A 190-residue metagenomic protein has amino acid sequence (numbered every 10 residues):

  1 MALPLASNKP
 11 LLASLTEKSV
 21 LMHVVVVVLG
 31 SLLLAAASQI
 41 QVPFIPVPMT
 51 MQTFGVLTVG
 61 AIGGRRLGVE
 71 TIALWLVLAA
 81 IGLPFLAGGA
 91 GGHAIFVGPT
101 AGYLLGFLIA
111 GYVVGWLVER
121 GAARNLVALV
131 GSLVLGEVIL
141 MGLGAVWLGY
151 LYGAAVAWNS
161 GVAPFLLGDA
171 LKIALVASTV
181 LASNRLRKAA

Functional and structural regions predicted by a protein language model:
M1-N8, A80-F85, G153-A155: Peri-membrane helix termini and adjoining interfacial loops of integral membrane proteins
A2-L15, M22, H93-G142: Short helix-perturbing small/polar motifs within transmembrane alpha-helices
A2-V69: Hydrophobic transmembrane alpha-helices
V26-A37, V56, G60, L74-A79 (+11 more regions): Alpha-helical transmembrane segments in multi-pass membrane proteins
S38-I45, G63, G82, A87-A90 (+4 more regions): Short helix-capping/hinge motifs at transmembrane helix termini and TM-loop junctions
S38-P48, L76-A110: Interfacial aromatic-anchored transmembrane helix boundaries in multi-pass membrane proteins
R66-L67, A101, A128, V156: Residue-level recognition of membrane-helix boundary sites in multi-pass small-molecule transporters
G121-A190: Membrane-embedded alpha-helical hairpins and interfacial helices in multi-pass inner-membrane proteins
